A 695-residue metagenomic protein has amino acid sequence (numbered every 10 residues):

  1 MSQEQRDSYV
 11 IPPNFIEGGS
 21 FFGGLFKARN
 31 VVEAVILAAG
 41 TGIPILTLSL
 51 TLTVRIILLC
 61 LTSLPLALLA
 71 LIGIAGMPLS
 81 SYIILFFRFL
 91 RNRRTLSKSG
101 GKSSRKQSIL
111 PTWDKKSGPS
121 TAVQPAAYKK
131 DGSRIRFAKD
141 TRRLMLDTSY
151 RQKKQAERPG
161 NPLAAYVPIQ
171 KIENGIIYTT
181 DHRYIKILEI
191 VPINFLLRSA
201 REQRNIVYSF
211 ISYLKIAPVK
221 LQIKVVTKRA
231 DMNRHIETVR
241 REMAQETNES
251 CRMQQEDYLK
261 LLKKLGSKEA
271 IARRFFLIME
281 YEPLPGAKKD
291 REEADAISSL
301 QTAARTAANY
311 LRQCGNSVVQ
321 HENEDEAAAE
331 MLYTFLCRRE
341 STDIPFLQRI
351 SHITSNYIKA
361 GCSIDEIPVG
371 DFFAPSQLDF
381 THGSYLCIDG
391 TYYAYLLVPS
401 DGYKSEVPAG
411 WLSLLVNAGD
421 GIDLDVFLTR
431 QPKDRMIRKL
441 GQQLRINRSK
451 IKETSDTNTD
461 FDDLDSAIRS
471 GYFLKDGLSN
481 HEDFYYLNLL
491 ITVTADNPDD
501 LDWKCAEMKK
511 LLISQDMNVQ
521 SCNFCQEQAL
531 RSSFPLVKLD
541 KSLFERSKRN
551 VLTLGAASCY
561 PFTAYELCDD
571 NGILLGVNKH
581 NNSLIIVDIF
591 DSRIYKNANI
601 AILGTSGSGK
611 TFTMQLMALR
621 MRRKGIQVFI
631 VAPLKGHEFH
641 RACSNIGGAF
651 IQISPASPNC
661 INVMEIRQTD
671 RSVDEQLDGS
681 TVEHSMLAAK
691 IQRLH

Functional and structural regions predicted by a protein language model:
M1-N14: Short, charged cytosolic
Q3, D540-L584: Core mixed alpha/beta domains of very large multi-subunit molecular machines
G18-P44, I172-E173, Y178, I211 (+1 more regions): Glycine-rich phosphate-binding loop of nucleotide-binding enzymes
T41-L50, L68-L71: Hydrophobic alpha-helical transmembrane segments
S49-P65, Y595: Hydrophobic alpha-helical transmembrane segments
L59-P561: Extended, folded cores of ATP/NTP-driven motor/assembly subunits in large transport and secretion machines
M77, A200, R204, Q301 (+6 more regions): Conserved structured core elements
V226-K228, L616-H695: Switch/coupling segment of Walker-type NTPase motor domains
